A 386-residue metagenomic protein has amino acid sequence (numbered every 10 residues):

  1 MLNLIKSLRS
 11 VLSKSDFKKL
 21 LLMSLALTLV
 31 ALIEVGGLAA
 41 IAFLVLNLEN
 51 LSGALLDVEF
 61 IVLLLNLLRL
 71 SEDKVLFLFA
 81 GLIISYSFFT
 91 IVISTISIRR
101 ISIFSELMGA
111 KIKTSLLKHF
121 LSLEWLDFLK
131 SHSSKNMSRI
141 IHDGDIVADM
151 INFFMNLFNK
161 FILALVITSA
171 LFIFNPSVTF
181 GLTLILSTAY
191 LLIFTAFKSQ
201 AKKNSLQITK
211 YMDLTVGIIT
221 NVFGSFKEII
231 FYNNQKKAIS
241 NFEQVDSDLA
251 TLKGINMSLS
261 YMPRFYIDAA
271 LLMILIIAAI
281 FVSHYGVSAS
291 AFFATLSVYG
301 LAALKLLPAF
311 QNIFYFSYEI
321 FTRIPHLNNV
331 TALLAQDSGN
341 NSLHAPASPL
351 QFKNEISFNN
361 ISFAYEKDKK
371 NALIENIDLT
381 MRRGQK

Functional and structural regions predicted by a protein language model:
K18-L46, F79, I83, I98-S102 (+4 more regions): Alpha-helical segments in transporter systems
M23-F89, F172-F180, L184, V287-F293: Transmembrane helix-loop-helix hairpins at lipid-water interfaces of multipass membrane proteins, especially the type-1
M23-L29, N156-Q207, I277-F292: Transmembrane helices of ABC transporter permease
I83-T90, S187-T188, R264-L271, F292-Y315: Hydrophobic alpha-helical segments in the permease module
L121-V166, G224, D248, Y261: Juxtamembrane loop-to-helix connectors within ABC transporter transmembrane domains
L129-S134, I208-I255, T322, N329-V330: Loop segments that connect adjacent transmembrane helices in multi-pass transporters
Y211, K227-N234, S258-Y261, F265 (+1 more regions): Cytosolic ends of transmembrane helices, especially the final helix of ABC transmembrane type-1 domains
L350-K386: ABC-type nucleotide-binding domain
